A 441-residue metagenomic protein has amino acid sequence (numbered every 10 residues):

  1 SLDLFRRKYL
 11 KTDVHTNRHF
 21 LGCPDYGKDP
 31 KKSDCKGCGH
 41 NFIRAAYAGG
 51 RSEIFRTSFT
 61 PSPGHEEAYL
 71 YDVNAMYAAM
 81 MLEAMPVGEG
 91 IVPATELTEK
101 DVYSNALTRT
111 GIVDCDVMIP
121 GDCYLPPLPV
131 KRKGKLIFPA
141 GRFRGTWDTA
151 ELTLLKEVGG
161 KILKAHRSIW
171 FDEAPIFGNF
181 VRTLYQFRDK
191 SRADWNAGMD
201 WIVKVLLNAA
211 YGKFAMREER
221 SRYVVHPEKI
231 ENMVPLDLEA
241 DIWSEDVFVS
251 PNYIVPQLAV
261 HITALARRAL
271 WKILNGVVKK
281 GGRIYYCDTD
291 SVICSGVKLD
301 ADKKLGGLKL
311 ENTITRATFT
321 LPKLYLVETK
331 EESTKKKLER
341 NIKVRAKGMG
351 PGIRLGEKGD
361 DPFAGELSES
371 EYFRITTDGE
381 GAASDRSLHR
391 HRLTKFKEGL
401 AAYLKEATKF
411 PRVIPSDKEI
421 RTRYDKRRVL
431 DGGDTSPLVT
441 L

Functional and structural regions predicted by a protein language model:
S1-L441: Conserved acidic
